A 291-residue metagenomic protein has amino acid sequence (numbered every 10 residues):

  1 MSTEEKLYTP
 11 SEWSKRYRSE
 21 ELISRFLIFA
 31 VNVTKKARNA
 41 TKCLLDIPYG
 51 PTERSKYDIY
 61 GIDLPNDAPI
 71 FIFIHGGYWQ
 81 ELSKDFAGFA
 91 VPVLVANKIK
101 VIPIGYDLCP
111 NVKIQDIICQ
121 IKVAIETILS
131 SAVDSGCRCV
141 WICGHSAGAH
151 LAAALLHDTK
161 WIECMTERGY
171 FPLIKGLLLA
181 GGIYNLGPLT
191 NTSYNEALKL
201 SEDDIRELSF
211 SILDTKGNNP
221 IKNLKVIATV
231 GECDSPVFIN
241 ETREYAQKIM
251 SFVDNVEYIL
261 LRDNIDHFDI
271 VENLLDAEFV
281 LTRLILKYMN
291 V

Functional and structural regions predicted by a protein language model:
S2-P65: N-terminal cap/lid segment of alpha/beta-hydrolase-fold proteins
D67-G77: Short beta-strand element of the alpha/beta-hydrolase
D85-I102: Short amphipathic alpha-helix adjacent to the substrate-entry channel of hydrolases
E126-T192: Primarily recognizes the serine-hydrolase "nucleophile elbow" in alpha/beta-hydrolase and SGNH/GDSL folds
F171-K175, G217-V226, F252-D254: Short, proline-enriched alpha-helix->beta-strand connector loops that line the catalytic pocket of alpha/beta-hydrolase
G182-K216: Mobile cap/lid helix-loop segments that gate and shape the active-site cleft of serine hydrolases
I227-S235: Conserved strand-to-loop "acid loop" that flanks and positions the catalytic carboxylate
T229, I239-A246, M250-V291: C-terminal catalytic histidine-bearing segment of alpha/beta-hydrolase fold enzymes
